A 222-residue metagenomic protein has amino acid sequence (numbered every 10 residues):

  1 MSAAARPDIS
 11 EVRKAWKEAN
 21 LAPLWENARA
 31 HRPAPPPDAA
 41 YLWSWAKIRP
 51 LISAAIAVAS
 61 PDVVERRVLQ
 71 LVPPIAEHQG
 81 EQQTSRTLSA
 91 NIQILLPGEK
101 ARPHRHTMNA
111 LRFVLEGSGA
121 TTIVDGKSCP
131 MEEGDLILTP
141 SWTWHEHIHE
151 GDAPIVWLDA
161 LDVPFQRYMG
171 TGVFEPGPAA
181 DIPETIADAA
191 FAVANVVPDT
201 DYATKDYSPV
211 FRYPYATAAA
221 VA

Functional and structural regions predicted by a protein language model:
M1-P73: Transition-metal
M1-V12, E146-P214: Double-stranded beta-helix
A34, A110-F113, G119, I155 (+1 more regions): Generic alpha-helical propensity signal that fires on short helical segments and nearby coil/disordered stretches
A57-E99, A218-A222: A short glycine-rich, His/Asp/Glu-containing loop-to-beta-strand
G80-S85, A101-T107, I148-A153, F165: Short, low-complexity cationic-aromatic patches
N91-Q93, R112, L158: Conserved hydrophobic/aromatic positions in well-ordered beta-strands
L96, K100-E133, T139, T143 (+1 more regions): A short beta-strand-loop-beta hairpin characteristic of the jelly-roll/cupin
